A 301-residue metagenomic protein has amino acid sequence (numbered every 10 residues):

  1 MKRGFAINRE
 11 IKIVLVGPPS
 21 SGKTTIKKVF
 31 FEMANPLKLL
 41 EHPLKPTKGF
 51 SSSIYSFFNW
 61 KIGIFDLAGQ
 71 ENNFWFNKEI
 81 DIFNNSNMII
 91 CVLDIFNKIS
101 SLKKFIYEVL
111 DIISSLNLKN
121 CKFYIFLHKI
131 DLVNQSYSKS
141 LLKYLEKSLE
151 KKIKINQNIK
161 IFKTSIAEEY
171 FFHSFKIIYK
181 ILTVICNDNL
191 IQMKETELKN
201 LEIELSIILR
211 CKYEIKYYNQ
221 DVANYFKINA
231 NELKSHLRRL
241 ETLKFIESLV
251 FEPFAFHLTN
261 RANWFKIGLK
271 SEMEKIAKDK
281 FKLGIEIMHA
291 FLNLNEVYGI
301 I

Functional and structural regions predicted by a protein language model:
M1-H42, W60: Conserved G1/Walker A P-loop phosphate-binding module
N59-F76: Switch II (G3) loop of P-loop NTPases
F74-K98, I112-S115: Inter-motif core of Ras-like GTPase G domains
S86-Y107, D131-Y137: Conserved Switch II/interswitch segment of TRAFAC-class P-loop GTPases
V133-K194: Canonical P-loop GTPase G-domain recognition
M193-Y225, G284-Y298: Short amphipathic alpha-helical interface segments
K227-L243: Short amphipathic alpha-helical interaction segments
N260-Y298: Short, amphipathic alpha-helical interaction segments positioned at domain boundaries
